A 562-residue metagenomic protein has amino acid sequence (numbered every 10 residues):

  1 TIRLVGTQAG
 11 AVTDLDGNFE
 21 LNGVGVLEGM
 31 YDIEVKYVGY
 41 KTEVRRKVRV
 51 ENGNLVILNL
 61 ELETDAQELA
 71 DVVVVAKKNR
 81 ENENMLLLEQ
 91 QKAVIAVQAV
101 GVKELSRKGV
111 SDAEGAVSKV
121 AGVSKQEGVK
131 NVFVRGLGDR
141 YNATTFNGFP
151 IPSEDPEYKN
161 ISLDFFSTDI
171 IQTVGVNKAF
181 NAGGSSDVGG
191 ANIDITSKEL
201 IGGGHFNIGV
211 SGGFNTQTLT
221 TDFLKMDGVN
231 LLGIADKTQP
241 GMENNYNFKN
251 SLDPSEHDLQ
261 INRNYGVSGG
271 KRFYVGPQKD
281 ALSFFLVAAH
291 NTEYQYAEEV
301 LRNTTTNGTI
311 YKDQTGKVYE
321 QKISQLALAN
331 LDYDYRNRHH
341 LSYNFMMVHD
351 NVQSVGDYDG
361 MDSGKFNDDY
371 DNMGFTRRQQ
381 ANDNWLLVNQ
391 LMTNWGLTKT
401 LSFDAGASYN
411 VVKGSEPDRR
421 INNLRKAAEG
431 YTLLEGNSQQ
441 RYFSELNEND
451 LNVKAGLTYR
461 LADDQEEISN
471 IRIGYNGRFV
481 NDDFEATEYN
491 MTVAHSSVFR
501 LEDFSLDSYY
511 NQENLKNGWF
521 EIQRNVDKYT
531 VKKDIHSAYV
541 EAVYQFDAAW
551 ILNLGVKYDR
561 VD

Functional and structural regions predicted by a protein language model:
T1-D71: Periplasm-facing N-terminal accessory domains of Gram-negative outer-membrane beta-barrel systems
T1-V5, I33-V38, N59-E61, L69-R80 (+6 more regions): N-terminal secretion/transport leader regions
N18-F19, K41, K47-R49, N79-R80 (+5 more regions): Periplasmic N-terminal accessory/gating domains of Gram-negative outer-membrane beta-barrel systems
V50, E89-Q91, L224-V229, E298-T309 (+4 more regions): Flexible, surface-exposed loop regions and adjacent strand-edge segments of Gram-negative outer-membrane beta-barrel
S106, D164, V176-G190, N245-R263 (+4 more regions): Outer-membrane beta-barrel proteins
E154-D155, I171-T173, G241-N250, N303-D313 (+4 more regions): Flexible, solvent-exposed coil segments and beta strand-coil junctions, predominantly the extracellular/periplasmic
N250-D357, L387: Transmembrane beta-barrel wall of Gram-negative outer-membrane proteins
D334-V348, Q380-D562: Face-selective signature of the C-terminal outer-membrane beta-barrel domain
